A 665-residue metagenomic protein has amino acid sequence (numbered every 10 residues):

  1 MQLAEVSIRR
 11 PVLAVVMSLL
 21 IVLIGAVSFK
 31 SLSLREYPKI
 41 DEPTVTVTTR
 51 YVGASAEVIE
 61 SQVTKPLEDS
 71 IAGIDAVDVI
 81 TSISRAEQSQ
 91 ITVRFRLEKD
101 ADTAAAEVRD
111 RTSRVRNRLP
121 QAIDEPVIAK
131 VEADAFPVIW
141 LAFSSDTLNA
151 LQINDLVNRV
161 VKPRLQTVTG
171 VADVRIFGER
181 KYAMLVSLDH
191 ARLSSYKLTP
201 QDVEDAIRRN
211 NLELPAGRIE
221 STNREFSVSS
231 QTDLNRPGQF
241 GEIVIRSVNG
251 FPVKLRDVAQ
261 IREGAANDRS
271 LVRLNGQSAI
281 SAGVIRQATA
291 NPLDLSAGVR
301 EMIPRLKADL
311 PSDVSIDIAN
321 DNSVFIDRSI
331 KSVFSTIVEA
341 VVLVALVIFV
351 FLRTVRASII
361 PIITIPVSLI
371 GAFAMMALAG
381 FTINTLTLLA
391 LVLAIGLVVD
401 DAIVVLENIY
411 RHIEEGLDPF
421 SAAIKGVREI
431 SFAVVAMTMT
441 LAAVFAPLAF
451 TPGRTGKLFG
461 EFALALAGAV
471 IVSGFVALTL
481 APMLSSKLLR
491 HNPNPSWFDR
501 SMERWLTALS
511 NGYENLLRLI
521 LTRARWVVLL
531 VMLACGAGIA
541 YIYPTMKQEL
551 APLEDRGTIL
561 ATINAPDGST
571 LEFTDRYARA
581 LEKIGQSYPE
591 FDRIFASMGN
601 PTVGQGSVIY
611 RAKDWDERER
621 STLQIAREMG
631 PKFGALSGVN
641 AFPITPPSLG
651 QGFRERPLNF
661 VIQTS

Functional and structural regions predicted by a protein language model:
M1-S31, I430, F498-L550, Y610 (+1 more regions): Signature of alpha-helical transmembrane segments and their immediate interfacial
M1-V341, I383, K457, V639 (+2 more regions): Membrane-proximal extracytoplasmic
S7, P11, V47, I71 (+25 more regions): Residue-level signature of catalytic and energy-coupling elements of molecular machines, predominantly ATP/GTP-dependent
L13-A14, S18, E213, S335-V344 (+10 more regions): Hydrophobic alpha-helical transmembrane segments in multi-pass membrane proteins
I24-E36, S315, V342-R411, D418 (+3 more regions): Hydrophobic transmembrane alpha-helices and their membrane-interface caps in long multi-pass transport proteins
A319, I326, I330, L406 (+2 more regions): Helix-loop junctions and hydrophobic alpha-helical segments within the transmembrane domains of large membrane
L346-F351, G371-L386, V435-K487, S607: Hydrophobic, glycine/alanine-rich multi-pass transmembrane helices and their short helix-loop junctions in large
G512, V531-K632: Juxtamembrane segments of multi-pass membrane proteins
